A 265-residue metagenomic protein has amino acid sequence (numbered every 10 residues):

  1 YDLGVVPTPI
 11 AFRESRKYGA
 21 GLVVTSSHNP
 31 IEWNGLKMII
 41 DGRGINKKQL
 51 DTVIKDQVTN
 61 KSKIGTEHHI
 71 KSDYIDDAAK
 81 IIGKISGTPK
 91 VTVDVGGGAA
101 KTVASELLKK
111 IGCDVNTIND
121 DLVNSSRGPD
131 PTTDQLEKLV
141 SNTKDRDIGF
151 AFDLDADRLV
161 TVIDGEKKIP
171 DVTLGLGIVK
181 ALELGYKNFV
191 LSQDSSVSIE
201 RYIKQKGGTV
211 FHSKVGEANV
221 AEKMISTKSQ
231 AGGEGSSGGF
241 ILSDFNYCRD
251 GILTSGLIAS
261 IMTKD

Functional and structural regions predicted by a protein language model:
Y1-G4, V23-V24, V93, T117-N119 (+5 more regions): General beta-strand structural signal in soluble alpha/beta enzymes
Y1-W33, E106-V162: N-terminal small/polar loop signature for handling phosphorylated ligands or for N-terminal nucleophile
V6, N29-P30, G96-T102, A156-D157 (+2 more regions): Gly/Ser/Thr-rich loops at beta-strand to alpha-helix junctions that form or flank small-molecule/cofactor-binding
E32-T143: Gly/Ser/Thr-enriched, mixed-charge loops and adjacent short helices that form phosphate/oxyanion-binding elements
M38-D41, V160-D164, K204, I241-S243: Short beta-strand-to-turn element immediately C-terminal to the catalytic PLP-Schiff-base lysine in fold type I
N46, T117, E166-Y186, Y247-S260: Gly/Ser/Thr-rich active-site loops/lids in small-molecule metabolic enzymes that frequently grip phosphoryl groups
T132-H212: Acidic, glycine-rich loop-and-beta core segments that form the ion-binding/anion-interacting portion of active sites
R146-I148, G185-D265: Phosphate-binding and adjacent anionic-ligand microenvironments
